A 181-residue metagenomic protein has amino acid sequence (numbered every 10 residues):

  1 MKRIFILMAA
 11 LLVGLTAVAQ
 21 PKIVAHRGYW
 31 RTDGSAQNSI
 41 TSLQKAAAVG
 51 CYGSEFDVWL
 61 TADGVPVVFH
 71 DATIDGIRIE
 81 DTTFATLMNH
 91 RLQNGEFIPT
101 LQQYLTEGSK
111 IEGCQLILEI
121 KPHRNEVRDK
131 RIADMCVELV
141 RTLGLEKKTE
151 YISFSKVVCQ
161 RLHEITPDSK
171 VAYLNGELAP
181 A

Functional and structural regions predicted by a protein language model:
M1-P21: Bacterial Sec-dependent N-terminal signal peptides
A19-A181: Phosphate-group recognition and catalysis centered on beta-loop-alpha active-site segments
